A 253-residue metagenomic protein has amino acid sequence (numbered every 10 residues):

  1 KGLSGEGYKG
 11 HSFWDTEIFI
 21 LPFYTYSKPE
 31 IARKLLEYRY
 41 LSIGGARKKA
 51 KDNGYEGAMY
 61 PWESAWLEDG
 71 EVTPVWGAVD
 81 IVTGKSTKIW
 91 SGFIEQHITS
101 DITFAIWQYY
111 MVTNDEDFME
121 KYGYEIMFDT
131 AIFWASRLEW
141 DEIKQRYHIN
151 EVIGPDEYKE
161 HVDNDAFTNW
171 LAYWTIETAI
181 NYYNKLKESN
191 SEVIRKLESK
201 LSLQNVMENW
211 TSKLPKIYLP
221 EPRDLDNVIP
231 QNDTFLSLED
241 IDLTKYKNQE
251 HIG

Functional and structural regions predicted by a protein language model:
K1-P22, Y26-G253: Acidic, mature catalytic/reactive cores of soluble proteins
